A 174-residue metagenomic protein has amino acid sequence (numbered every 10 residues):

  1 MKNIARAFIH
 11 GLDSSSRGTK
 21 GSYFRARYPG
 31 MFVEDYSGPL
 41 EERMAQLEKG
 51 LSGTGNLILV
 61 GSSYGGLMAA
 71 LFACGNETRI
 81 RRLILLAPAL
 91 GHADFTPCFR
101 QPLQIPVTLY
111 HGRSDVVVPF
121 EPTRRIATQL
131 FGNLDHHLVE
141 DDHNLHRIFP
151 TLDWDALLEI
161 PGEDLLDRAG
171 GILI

Functional and structural regions predicted by a protein language model:
K2-G55: Active-site catalytic motif of lipid deacylating hydrolases and related acyltransferases
S14-S15, G91-H92, S114-V118, N144: Acidic catalytic loop of the alpha/beta-hydrolase fold
K20-G21, P119-T128, P150: Short alpha-helix in the alpha/beta-hydrolase fold that links the catalytic acid
L59-V60, L83: Conserved alpha/beta-hydrolase fold motif
V60-A70: Gly/Ala-rich beta-loop-alpha elbow adjacent to hydrolase catalytic centers
T78-G91: A conserved short beta-strand
L103, T108-H111, D115: Short beta-strand/loop motif that positions the catalytic acidic residue of the alpha/beta-hydrolase fold
D141-L152: Catalytic histidine-centered segment of alpha/beta-hydrolase-like enzymes
